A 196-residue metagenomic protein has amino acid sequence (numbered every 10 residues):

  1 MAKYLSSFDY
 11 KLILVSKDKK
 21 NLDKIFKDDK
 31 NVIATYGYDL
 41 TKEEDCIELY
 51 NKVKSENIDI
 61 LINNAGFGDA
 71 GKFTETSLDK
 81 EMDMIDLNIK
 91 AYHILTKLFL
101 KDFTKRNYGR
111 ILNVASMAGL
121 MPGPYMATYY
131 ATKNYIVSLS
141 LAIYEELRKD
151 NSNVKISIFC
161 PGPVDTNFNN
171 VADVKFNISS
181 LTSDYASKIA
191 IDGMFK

Functional and structural regions predicted by a protein language model:
M1-L12: Canonical Rossmann dinucleotide-binding motif of NAD(H)/NADP(H)-dependent dehydrogenases/reductases, specifically
Y10-K24: Conserved glycine-rich Rossmann-like NAD(P)H-binding loop of the short-chain dehydrogenase/reductase
N64-D69: Conserved NAD(P)H cofactor-binding loop of Rossmann-fold oxidoreductase domains
K72-T74, K80-I85: Substrate-binding pocket helix/loop in short-chain dehydrogenase/reductase
T96, T132: Active-site helix of classical SDR
S116: Residue(s) in the substrate-gating loop at a strand-loop-helix junction that position the organic substrate next
I158, K175-K196: C-terminal helical subdomain
